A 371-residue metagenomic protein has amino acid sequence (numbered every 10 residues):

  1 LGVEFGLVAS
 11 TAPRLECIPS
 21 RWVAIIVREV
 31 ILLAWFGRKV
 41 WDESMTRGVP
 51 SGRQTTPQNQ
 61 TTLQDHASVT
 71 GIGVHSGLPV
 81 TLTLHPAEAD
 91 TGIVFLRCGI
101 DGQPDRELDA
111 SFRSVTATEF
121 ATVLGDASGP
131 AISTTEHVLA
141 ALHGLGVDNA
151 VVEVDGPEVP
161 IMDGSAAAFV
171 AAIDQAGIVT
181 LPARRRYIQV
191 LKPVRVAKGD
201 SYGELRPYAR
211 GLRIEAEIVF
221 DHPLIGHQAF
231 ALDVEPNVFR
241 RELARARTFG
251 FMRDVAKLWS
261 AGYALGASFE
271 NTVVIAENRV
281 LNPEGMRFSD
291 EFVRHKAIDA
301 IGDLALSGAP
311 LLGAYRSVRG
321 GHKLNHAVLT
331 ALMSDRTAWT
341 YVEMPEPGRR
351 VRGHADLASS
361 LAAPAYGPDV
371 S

Functional and structural regions predicted by a protein language model:
G2-T11: Extreme N-terminal basic, low-complexity initiation segments that serve as generic localization/processing leaders
E4, E16, E29, K39-E43: Intrinsically disordered, low-complexity polyampholyte segments enriched for Lys and acidic residues
S10, R14-W22, R28: Low-acidity, Ser/Thr- and Arg-rich intrinsically disordered low-complexity segments
A34-D148, E153-S371: C-terminal regulatory domains involved in ligand/effector binding and gene-expression control
